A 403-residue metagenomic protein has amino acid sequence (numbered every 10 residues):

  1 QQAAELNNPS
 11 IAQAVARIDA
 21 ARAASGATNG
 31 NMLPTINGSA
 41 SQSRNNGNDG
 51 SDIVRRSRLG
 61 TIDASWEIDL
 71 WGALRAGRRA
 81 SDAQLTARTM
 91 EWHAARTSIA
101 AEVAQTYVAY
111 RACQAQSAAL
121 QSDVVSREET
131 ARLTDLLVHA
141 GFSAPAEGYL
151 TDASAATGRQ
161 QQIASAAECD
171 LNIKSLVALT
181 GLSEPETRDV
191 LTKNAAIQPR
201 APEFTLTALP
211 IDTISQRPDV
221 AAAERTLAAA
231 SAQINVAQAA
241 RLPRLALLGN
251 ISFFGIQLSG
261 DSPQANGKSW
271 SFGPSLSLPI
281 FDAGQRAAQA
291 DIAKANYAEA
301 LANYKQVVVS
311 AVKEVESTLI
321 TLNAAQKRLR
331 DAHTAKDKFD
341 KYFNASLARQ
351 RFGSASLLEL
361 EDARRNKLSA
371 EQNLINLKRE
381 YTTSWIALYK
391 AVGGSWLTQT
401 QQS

Functional and structural regions predicted by a protein language model:
Q1-A24, F142-A144, Q198-A228, P279-I280 (+3 more regions): Bacterial Sec-pathway N-terminal export signals of envelope proteins
Q2, S39-D63, E186-L206, S231 (+3 more regions): Small/polar, glycine/serine/threonine/aspartate-rich low-complexity segments that form flexible
I11-A14, A21, S81, R88 (+14 more regions): Amphipathic alpha-helical coiled-coil segments
A12-Q13, N29-G30, I68-R96, S122 (+7 more regions): Sec/SRP-type N-terminal targeting helices
L74, M90-L209, T321, A325 (+4 more regions): Periplasmic alpha-helical coiled-coil/stalk elements that build and connect Gram-negative outer-membrane
T213, L247, L276, A293 (+12 more regions): Hydrophobic, well-ordered secondary-structure elements that form the walls of internal hydrophobic environments
A387-S403: Gram-negative outer-membrane assembly/targeting C-terminal domains
